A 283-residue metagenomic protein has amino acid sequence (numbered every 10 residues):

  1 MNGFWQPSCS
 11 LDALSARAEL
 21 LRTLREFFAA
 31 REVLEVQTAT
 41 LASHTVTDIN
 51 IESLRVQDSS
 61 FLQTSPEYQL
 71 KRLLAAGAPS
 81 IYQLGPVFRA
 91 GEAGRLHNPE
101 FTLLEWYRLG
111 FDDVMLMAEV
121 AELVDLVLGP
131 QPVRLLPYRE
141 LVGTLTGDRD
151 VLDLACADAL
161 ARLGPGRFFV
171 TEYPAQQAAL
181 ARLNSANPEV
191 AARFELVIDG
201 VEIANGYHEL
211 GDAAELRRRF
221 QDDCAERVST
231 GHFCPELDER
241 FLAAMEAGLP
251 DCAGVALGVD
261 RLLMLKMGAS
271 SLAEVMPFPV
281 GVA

Functional and structural regions predicted by a protein language model:
F4, T23, A39-L73, Y82-L109 (+1 more regions): A translation/RNA-centric and nucleic-acid-associated enzymatic feature enriched in Class II aminoacyl-tRNA synthetases
L21, R25, M117-V124, R217 (+1 more regions): Hydrophobic face of alpha-helices
L96-G147: A conserved active-site cap/scaffold subdomain adjacent to cofactor or substrate pockets
